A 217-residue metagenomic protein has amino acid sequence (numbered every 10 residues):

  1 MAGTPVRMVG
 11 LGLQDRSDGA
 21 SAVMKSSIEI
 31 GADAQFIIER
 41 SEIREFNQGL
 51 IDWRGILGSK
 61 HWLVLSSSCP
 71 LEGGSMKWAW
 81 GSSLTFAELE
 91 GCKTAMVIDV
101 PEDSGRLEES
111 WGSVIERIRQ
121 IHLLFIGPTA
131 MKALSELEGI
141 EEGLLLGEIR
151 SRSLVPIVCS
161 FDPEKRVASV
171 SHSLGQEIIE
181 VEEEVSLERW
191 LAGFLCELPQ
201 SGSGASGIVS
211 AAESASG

Functional and structural regions predicted by a protein language model:
M1-G217: Ribokinase/PfkB-type carbohydrate-kinase core domain
